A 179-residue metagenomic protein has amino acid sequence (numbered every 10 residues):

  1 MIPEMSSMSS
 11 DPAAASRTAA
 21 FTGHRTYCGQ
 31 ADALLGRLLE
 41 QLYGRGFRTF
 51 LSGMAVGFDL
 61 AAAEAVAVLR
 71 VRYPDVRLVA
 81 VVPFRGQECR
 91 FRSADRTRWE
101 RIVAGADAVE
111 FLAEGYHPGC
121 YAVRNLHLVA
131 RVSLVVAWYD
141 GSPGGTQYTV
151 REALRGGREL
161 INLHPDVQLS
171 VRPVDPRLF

Functional and structural regions predicted by a protein language model:
I2-F179: Acidic/glycine-enriched connector segments
